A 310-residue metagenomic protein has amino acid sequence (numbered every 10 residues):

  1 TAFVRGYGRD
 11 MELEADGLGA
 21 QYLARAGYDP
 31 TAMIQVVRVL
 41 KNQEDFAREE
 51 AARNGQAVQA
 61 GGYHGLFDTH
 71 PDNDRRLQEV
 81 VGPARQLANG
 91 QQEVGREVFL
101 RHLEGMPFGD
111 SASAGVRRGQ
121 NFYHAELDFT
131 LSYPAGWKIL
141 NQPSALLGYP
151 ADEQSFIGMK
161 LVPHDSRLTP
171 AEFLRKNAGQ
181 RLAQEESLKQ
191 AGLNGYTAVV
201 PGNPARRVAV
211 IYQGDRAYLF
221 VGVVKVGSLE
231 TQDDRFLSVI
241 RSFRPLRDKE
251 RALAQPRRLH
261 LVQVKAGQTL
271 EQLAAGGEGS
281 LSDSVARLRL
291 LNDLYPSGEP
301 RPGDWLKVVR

Functional and structural regions predicted by a protein language model:
T1-G95, L100-E104, F108-Y133, K138 (+4 more regions): A Zn2+-metalloprotease active-site environment signal
L13, S132, K265, Y295 (+1 more regions): Residue-level recognition of short, solvent-exposed, well-ordered loop/turn junctions that link secondary-structure
L87, F220-P256: Surface-exposed amphipathic alpha-helical segments
P150-L161, R257-A266, L306-V309: Short, surface-exposed polybasic-and-hydrophobic patches located at secondary-structure transitions
G158, L174-V223: Signature of long, low-cysteine stretches enriched in small and polar/charged residues
D248-G279, D304: Primarily a LysM-type cell-wall glycan-binding module
S282-R310: Extracellular LysM carbohydrate-binding repeats and other cell-envelope/extracellular binding modules
